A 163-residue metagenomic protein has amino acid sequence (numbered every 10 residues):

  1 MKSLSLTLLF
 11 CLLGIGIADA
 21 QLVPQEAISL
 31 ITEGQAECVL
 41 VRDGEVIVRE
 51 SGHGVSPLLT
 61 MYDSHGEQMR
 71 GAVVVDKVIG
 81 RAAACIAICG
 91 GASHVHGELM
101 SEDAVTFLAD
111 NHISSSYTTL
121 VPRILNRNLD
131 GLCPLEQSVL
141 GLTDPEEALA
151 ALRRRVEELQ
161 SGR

Functional and structural regions predicted by a protein language model:
M1-S5: Positively charged n-region of N-terminal signal peptides that target proteins for export
L6-T7, Q21, G52, E146: Low-complexity, intrinsically disordered regions enriched in charged/polar residues
T7-I15: Bacterial N-terminal signal peptides
G16-A20: Sec/Tat signal peptide C-region and signal peptidase I cleavage site
Q21-E98, L120-S138: Conserved mixed alpha/beta catalytic, RNA-binding, or beta-rich assembly cores of soluble enzyme, regulatory
G90-S93, V105-R163: C-terminal binding/interaction regions
S101: Conserved SAM/SAH-binding beta-strand->alpha-helix loop
